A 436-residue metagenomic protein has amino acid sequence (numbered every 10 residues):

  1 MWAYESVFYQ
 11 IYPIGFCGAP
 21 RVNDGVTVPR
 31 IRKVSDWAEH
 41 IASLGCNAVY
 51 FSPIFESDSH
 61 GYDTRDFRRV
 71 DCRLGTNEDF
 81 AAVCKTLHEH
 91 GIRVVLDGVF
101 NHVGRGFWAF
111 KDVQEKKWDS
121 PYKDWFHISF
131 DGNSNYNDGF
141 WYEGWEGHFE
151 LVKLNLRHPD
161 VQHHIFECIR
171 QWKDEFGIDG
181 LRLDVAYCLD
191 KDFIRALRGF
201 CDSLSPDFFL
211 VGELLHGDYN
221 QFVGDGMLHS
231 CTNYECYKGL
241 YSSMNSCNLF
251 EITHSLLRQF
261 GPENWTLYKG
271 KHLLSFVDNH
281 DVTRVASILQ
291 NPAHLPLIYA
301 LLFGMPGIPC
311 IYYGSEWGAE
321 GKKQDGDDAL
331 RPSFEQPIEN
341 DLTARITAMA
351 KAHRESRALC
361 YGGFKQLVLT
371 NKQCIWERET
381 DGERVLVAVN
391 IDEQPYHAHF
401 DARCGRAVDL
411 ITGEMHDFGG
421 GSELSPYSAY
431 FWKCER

Functional and structural regions predicted by a protein language model:
M1-R93, N101-V103, W108-D112, G147 (+2 more regions): N-terminal structural segment of carbohydrate-active enzymes
W2-E5, V26, H254-G405, T412 (+2 more regions): Loop/helix patches that line or flank the sugar-binding groove of alpha-linked glycan CAZymes
V7-Q10, V49-F51, V94-L96, L181 (+4 more regions): Hydrophobic faces of well-ordered beta-strands that scaffold small-molecule active sites in alpha/beta enzyme cores
I14-I31, D63-N77, G147-Q162, D179-C188 (+3 more regions): The substrate-binding groove and active-site-proximal loops of carbohydrate-active enzymes, especially glycoside
V26-T27, H60-C72, F100-G139, D225-E235 (+1 more regions): Aromatic- and acidic-residue-enriched segments that line the glycan-binding/catalytic groove of carbohydrate-active
H90, W108-L151, G239-P262: Core domains of carbohydrate- and sulfate-ester-processing enzymes
Q114, D174, D184-L267, L301 (+4 more regions): Active-site-proximal helices and loops of the catalytic beta/alpha 8
F418-R436: C-terminal beta-strand-rich structural cap/linker in extracellular carbohydrate-active enzymes
